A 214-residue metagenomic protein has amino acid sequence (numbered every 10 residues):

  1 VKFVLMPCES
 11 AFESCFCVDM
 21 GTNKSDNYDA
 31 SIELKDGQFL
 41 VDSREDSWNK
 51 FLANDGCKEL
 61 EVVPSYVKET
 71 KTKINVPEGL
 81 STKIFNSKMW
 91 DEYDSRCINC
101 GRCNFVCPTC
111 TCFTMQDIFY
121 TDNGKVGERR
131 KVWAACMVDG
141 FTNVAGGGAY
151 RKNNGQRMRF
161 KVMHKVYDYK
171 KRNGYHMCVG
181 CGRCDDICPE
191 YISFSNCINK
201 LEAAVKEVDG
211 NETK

Functional and structural regions predicted by a protein language model:
V1-L80: Iron-sulfur-associated redox domains of electron-transfer enzymes in respiratory and anaerobic energy metabolism
K2, C103, C184: Residue-level detector of anion-binding/catalytic polar loops
P7-S10, T111, G140: Generic secondary-structure microfeatures
E9, K35, N99-C100, E207: Secondary-structure boundary elements
F12-S14, N49-F51, F105-V106, M115-F119: Short acidic/glycine-rich loop or secondary-structure boundary segments that cap or lie
V76-S95, F113-K214: Ferredoxin-type iron-sulfur electron-transfer modules in oxidoreductases and energy-metabolism complexes
C97-P108: Oxyanion-binding "anion nests"
